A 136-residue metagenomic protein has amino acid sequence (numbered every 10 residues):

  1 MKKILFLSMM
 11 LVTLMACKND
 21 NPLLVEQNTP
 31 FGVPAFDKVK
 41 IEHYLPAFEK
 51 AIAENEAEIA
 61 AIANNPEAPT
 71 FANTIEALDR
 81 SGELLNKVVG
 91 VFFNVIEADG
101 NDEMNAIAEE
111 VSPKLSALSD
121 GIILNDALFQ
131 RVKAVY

Functional and structural regions predicted by a protein language model:
M1-D20: Bacterial Sec-dependent N-terminal signal peptides
C17-Y136: Zn2+-dependent metallopeptidase catalytic domains
